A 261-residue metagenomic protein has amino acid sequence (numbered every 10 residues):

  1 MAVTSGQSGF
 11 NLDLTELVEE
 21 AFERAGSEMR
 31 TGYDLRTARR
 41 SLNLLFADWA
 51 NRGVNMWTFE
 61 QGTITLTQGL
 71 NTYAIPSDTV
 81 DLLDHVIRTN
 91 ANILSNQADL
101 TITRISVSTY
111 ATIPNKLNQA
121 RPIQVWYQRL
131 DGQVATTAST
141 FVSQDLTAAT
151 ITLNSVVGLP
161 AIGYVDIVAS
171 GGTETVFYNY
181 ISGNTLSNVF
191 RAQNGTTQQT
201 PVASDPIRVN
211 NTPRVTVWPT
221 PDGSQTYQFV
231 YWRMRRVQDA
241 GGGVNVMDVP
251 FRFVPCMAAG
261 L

Functional and structural regions predicted by a protein language model:
M1-A135, R208-G260: Glycine-enriched, solvent-exposed interface loops adjoining structured elements
M56-E60, T65-Q68, T103, Q133-R208: Autoprocessing Asn-cyclization modules and mimics
